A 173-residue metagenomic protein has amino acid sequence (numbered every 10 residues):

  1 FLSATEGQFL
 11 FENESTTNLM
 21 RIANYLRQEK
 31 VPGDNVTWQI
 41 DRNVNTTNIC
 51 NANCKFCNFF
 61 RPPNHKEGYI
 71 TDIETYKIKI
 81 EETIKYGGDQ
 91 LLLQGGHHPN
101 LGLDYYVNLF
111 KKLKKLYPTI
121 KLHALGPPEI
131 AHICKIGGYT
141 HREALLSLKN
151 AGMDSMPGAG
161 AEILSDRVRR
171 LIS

Functional and structural regions predicted by a protein language model:
F1-N53: Flexible, acidic/Gly-rich N-terminal and inter-domain linker regions that tether and position cofactor-handling modules
N53, C57-F60: Cys/His-rich metal-chelating microdomains
R61-S173: Conserved Radical SAM active-site core
